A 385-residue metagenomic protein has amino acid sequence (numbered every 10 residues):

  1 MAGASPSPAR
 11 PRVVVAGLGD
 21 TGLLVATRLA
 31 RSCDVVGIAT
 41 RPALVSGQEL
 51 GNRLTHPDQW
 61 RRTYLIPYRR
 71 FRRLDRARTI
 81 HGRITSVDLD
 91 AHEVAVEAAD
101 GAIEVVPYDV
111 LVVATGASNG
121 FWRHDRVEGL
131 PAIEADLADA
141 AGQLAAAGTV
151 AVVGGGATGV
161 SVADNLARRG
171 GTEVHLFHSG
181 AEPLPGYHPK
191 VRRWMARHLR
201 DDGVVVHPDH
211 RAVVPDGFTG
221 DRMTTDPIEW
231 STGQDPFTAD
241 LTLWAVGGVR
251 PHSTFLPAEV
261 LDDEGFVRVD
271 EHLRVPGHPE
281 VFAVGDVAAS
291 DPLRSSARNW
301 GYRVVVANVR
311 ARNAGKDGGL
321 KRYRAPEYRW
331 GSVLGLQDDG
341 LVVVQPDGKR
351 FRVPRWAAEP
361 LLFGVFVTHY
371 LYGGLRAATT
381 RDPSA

Functional and structural regions predicted by a protein language model:
A2-A16, L74-A151, T232, L243: FAD-binding core/adjacent interface of flavoenzyme oxidoreductases
A2-A4, G335-A385: C-terminal auxiliary extensions adjacent to catalytic cores
A2-R78, D164-K190: Beta1-alpha1 glycine-rich phosphate/pyrophosphate-binding loop at the start of Rossmann-like nucleotide-binding domains
G19-G22, G156-V160, Y302, V306: Catalytic nucleophile loop
G37-Q59, A114-Q143, V342, W356: Glycine-rich active-site loop/strand segments that organize a redox cofactor
L74-V94, V106, G171-V269, D317-L320: A Rossmann-like FAD-binding core segment of flavoenzymes
L130-G148, P236-G301: FAD-site-proximal beta/loop scaffold in flavoenzymes
V269, V284-L336: A conserved FAD-binding loop/helix module that cradles the flavin
